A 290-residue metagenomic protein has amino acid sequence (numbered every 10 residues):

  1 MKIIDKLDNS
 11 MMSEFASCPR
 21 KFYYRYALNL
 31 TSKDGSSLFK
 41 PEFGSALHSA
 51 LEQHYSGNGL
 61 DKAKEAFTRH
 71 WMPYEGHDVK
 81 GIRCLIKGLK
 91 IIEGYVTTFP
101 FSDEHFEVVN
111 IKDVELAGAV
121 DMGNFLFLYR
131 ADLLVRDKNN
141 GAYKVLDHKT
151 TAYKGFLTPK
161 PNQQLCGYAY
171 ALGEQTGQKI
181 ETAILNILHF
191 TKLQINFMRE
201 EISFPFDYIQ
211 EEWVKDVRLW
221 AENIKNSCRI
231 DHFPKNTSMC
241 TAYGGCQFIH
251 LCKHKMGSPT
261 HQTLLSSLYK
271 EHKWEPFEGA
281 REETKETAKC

Functional and structural regions predicted by a protein language model:
M1-I4, R20-K33, R69-Y74, V145 (+1 more regions): Short amphipathic alpha-helical segments and their helix-coil junctions
D5-P19, N124-R136, Q210-R218: An acidic intrinsically disordered interaction segment
L7, G123, L157-P159, A171-C290: Metal-dependent nuclease catalytic regions and adjoining charged, substrate-binding loops involved in nucleic-acid end
M12-G57, A242-F248: Nuclease catalytic cores
A16-Y26, E42, S56-P73, E181-M198: Short, compositionally biased low-complexity segments
L28, K149-A152, H189: A short beta-strand motif that forms part of the nucleic acid-binding face of small beta-barrel RNA-binding folds
P41, I111-G167, G173-Q175: Non-catalytic protein-protein interaction segments used by genome-maintenance enzymes to assemble and couple activities
S49-A117: A non-catalytic, helix-rich entry segment at domain boundaries
